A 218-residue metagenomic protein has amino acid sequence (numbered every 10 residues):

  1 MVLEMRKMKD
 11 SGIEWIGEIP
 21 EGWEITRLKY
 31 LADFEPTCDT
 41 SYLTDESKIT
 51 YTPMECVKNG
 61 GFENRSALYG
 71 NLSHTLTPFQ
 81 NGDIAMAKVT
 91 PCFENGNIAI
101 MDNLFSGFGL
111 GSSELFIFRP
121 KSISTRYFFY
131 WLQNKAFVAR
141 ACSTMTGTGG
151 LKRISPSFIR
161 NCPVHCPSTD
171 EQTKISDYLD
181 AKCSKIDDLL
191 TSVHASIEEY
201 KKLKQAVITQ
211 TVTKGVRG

Functional and structural regions predicted by a protein language model:
K7-D39, N161, H165, T169 (+4 more regions): Non-catalytic DNA-recognition/assembly elements of restriction-modification systems
M8-S11, F108-E114, T146-T173: A short glycine-rich beta-alpha junction/loop motif
S11-G12, K29-S41, S47-I84: Sequence-specific dsDNA recognition surfaces
I13, L72-S73, L104, T148 (+1 more regions): Short, solvent-exposed loop/turn positions at domain surfaces that link secondary-structure elements or cap domain
T75-K135, S155: A short beta-sheet element
Y127-W131, E171, I175-Y178, L189: Short amphipathic alpha-helical coupling segments at ligand-binding clamshell hinges and other catalytic/signaling
L190-T191, K214-G218: Extended intrinsically disordered, low-complexity coil regions enriched in Ser, Thr, Gly, Ala and often Pro
H194, E198-K201, Q205-I208, V212: Alpha-helical coiled-coil oligomerization motifs
